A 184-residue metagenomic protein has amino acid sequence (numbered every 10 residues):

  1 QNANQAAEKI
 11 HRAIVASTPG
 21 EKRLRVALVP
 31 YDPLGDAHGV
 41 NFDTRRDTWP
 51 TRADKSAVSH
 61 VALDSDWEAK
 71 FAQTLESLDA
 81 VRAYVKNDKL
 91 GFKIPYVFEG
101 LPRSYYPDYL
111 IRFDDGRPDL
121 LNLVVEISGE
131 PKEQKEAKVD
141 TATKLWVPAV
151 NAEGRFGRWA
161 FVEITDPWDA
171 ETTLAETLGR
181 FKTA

Functional and structural regions predicted by a protein language model:
Q1-Y106, R112-L121, I127-A184: Intrinsically disordered, low-complexity, repeat-rich regions that form long N- or C-terminal tails or large
